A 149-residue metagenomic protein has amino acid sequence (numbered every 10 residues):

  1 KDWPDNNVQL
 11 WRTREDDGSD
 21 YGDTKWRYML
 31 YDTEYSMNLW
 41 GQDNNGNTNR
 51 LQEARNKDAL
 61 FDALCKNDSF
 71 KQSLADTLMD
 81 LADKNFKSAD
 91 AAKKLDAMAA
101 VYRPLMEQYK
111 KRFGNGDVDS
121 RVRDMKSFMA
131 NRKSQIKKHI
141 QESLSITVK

Functional and structural regions predicted by a protein language model:
K1-K149: Middle-to-C-terminal accessory/interaction subdomains
